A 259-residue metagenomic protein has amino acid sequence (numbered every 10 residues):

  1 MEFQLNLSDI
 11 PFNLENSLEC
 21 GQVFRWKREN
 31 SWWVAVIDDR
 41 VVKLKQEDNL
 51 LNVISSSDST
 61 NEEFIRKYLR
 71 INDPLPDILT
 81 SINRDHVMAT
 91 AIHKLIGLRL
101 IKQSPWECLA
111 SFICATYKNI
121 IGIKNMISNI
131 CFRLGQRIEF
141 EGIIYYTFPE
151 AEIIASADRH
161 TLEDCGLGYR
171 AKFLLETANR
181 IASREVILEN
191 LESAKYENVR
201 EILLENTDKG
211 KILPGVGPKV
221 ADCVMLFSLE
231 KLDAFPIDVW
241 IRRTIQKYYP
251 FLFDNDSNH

Functional and structural regions predicted by a protein language model:
M1-H259: HhH-family (HhH-GPD) DNA N-glycosylase catalytic core used in base-excision repair
